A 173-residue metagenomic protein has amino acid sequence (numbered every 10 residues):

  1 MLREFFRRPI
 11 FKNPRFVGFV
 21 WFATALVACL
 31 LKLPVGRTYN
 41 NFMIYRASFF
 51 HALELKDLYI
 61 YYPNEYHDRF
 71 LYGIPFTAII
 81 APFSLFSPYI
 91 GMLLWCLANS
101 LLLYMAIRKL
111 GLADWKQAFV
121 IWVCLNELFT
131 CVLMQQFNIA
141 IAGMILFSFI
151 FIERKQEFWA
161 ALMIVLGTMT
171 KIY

Functional and structural regions predicted by a protein language model:
M1-F11, I152-L162: Membrane-interface junctions at the ends of membrane-embedded or membrane-associated helices
F5-I107, G111, E127-T130: TM-lumen/periplasm interface segments of multi-pass membrane proteins, especially the first transmembrane helix
Y89-I90, L112-Q117, R154-W159: Membrane-helix interface segments
C96-S100, N138, T168: Residue-level recognition of pore/gate-forming positions within transmembrane alpha-helices of multi-pass
M105, A140-Q156: Specific aromatic-rich, kink-prone transmembrane helix
W115-V132: Transmembrane and membrane-interface helices of multi-pass, inner-membrane envelope-modifying transferases
V132-I141: Short acidic/glycine- and proline-prone juxtamembrane loop motifs at membrane-interface regions of multi-pass membrane
F158-I172: Membrane-interface alpha helices of multi-pass inner-membrane proteins
